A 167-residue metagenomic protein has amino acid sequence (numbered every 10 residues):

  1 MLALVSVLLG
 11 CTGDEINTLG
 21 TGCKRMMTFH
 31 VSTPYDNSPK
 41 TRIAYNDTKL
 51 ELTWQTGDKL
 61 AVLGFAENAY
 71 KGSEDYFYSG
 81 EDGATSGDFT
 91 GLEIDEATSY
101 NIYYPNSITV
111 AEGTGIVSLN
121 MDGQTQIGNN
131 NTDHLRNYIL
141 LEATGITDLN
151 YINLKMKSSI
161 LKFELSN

Functional and structural regions predicted by a protein language model:
M1-L9: Sec-dependent bacterial lipoprotein signal peptides
L8-N167: Sec-type signal peptide cleavage vicinity
